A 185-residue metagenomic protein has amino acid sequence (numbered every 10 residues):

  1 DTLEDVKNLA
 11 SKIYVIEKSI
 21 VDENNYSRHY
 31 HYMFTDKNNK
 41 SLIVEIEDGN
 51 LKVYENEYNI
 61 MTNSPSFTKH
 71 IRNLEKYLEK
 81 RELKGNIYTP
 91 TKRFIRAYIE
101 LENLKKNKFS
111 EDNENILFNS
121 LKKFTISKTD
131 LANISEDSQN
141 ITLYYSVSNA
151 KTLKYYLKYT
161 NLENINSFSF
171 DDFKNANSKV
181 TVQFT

Functional and structural regions predicted by a protein language model:
V6: Terminal peptide-recognition signature
L9-S11, K18-Y30, K37-N39, N59-T185: C-terminus-biased signal that marks the final domain/tail of proteins
K40-S41, E45-D48: Aromatic/basic-lined ligand-recognition segments that form π-stacking hydrophobic pockets flanked by Lys/Arg to engage
V44-E45, Y54, K158: Beta-strand residues in well-ordered beta-sheet regions across diverse protein folds
L51: Acidic, His- and aromatic-enriched active-site or binding-groove loops in soluble protein domains that engage sugars
